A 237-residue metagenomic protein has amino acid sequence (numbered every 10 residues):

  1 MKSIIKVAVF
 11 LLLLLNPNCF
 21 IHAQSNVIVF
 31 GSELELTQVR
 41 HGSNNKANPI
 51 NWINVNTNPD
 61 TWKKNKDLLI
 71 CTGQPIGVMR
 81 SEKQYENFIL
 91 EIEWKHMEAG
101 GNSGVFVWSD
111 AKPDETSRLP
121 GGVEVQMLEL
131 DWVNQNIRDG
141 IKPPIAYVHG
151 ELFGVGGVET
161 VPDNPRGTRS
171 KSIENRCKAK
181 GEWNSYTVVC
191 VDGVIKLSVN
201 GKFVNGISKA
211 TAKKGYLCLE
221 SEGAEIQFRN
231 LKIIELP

Functional and structural regions predicted by a protein language model:
M1-S25: Bacterial Sec-dependent N-terminal signal peptides
Q24-P237: Carbohydrate-interacting regions of secretory-pathway proteins
